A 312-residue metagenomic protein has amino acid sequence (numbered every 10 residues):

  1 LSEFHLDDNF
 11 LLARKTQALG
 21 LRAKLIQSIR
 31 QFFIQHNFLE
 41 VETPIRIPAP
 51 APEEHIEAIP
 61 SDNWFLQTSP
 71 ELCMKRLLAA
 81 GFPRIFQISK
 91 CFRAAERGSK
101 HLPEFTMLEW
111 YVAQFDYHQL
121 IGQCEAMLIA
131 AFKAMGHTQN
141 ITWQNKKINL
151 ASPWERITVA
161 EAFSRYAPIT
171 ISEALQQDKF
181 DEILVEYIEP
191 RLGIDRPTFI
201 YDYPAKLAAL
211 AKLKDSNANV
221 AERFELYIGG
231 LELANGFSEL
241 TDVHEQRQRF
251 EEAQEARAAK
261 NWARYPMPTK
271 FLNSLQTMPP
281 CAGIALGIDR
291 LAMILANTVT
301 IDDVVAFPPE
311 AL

Functional and structural regions predicted by a protein language model:
L1-I59, L286: TRNA-binding/sensing appendages of the translation machinery
K15-K24, V112-H118, T142-T158: Cytochrome P450
S28, P44-L77, R84-Q119, I157-L312: A translation/RNA-centric and nucleic-acid-associated enzymatic feature enriched in Class II aminoacyl-tRNA synthetases
Q35, A79, A130, A134 (+1 more regions): Residues at alpha-helix termini
Q35-V41, K133-T142, I294: Surface-exposed helix-capping loop/turn segments at secondary-structure junctions
G81-P83, H137: Glycine-centered helix-coil hinge/cap
I121-A131: Short amphipathic C-terminal alpha-helix that caps PH/PH-like domains
K133-S172: Alpha-helical scaffold segments that mediate packing/assembly in large oligomeric complexes
